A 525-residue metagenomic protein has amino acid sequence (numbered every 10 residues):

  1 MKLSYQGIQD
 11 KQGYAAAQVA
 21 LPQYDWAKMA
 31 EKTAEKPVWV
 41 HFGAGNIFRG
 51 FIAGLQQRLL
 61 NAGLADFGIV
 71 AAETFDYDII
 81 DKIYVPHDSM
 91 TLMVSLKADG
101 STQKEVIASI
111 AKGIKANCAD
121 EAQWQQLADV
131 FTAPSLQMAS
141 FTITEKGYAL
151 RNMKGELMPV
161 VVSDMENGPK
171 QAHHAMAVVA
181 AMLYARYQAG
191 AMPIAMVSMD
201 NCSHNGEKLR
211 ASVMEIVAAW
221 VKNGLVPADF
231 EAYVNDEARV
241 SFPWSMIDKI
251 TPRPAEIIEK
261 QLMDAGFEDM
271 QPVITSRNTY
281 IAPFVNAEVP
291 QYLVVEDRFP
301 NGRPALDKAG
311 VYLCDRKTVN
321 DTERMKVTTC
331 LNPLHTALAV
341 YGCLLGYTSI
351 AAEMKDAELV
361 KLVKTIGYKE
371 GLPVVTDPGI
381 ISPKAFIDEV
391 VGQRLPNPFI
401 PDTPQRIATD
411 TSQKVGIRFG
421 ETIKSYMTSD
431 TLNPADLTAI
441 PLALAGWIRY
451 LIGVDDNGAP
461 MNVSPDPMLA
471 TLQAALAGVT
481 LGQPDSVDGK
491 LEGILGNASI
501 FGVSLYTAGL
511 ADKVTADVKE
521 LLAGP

Functional and structural regions predicted by a protein language model:
M1-F42, N46-P525: Substrate/ligand-engaging "lid" and interaction regions
